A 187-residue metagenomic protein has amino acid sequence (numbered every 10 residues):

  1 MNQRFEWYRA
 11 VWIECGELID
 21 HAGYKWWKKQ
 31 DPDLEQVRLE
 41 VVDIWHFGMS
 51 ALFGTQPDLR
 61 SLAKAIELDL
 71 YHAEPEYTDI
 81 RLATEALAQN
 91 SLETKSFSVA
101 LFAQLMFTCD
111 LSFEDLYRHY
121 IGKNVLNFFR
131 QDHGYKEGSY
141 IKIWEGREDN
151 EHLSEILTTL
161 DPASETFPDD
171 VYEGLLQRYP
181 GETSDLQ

Functional and structural regions predicted by a protein language model:
M1-Q187: Flexible "arm" and connector segments at domain edges
